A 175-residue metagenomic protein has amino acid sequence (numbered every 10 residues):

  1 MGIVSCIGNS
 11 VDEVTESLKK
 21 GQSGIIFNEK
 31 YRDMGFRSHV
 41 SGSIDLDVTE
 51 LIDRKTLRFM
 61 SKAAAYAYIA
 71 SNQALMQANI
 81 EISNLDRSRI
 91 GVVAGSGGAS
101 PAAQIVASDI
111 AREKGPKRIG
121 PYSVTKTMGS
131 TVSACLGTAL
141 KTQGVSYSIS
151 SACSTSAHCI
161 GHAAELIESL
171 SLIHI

Functional and structural regions predicted by a protein language model:
M1-G144, E165-S169: Conserved "HGTGT" condensation-loop signature of ketosynthase/thiolase-family condensing enzymes that catalyze
V145-S151: Short loop-beta-helix segment that forms the pyridoxal 5′-phosphate
S156: Short conserved active-site loop signatures built around small residues
C159: Active-site histidine-anchored catalytic micro-motif
H162: Internal active-site segments that recognize and position negatively charged phosphoryl groups and nucleotide moieties
I173-I175: Conserved small/polar residues in nucleotide/adenosyl-binding loops
